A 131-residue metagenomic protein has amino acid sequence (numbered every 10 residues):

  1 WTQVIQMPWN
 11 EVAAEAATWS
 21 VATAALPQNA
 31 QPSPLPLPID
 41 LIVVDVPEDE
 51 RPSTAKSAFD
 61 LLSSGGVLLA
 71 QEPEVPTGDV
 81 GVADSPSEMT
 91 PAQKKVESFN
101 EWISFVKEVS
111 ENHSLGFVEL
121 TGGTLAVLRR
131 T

Functional and structural regions predicted by a protein language model:
W1-L41, D49-E50: S-adenosyl-L-methionine
L35, E48-T131: C-terminal substrate-binding/active-site "lid" region of AdoMet-derived donor-dependent transferases
L41-V43, L69: Structural motif
